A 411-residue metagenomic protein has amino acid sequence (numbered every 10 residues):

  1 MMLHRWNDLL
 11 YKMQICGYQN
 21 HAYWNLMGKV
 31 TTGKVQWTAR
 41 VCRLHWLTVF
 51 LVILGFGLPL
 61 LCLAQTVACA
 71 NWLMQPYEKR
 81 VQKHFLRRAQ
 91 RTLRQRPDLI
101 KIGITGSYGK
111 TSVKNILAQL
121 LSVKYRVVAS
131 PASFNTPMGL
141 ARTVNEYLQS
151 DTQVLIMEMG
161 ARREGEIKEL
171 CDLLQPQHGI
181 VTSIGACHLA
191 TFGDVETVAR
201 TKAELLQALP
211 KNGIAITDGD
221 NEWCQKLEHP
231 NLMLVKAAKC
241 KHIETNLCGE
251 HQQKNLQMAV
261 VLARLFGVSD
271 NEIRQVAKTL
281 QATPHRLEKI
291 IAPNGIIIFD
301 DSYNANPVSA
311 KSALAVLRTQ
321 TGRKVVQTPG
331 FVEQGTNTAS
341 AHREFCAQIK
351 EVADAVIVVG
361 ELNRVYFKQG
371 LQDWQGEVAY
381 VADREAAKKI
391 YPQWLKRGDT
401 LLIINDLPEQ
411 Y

Functional and structural regions predicted by a protein language model:
M1-K79, R264-S269, Q275-H285, K289-Y411: ATP-dependent carboxylate-amine ligase
M2-G28, T48-G219, W223-L227, N231: Phosphate-binding loop of NTP-binding sites
I104, E158, L170, T182 (+9 more regions): Residue-level signal for inorganic ion chemistry
V113-L117, L205, L262, F345 (+1 more regions): Hydrophobic residues within alpha-helices that form the first helical element adjacent to the glycine-rich loop
E146-Y147, D172, T245, A387-W394: Short amphipathic alpha-helix with an adjacent loop that forms part of the alpha/beta core around
C187-F192, H242, E333-G335: A short acidic, helix-capping loop that chelates divalent metal ions and anchors anionic groups
D218-W223, A237-K239, G360-R364, P408: Short, polar loop motifs at secondary-structure junctions
H229-L247, L371-V381: Active-site regions of enzymes building and remodeling cell-envelope glycoconjugates
